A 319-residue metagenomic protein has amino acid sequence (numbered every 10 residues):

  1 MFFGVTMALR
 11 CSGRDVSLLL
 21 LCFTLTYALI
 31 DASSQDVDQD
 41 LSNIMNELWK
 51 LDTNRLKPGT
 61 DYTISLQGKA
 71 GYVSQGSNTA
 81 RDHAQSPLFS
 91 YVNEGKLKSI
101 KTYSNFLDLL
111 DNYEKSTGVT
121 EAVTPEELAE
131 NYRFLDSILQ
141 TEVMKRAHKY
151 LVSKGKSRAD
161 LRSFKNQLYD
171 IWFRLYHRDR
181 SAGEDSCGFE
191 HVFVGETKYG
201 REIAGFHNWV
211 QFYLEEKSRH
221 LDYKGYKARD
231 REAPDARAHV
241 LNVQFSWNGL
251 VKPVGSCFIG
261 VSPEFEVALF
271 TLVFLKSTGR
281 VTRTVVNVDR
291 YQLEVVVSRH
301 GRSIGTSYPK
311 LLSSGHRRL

Functional and structural regions predicted by a protein language model:
M1-L9: N-terminal secretory signal peptides that target proteins for export/translocation
T6, S17, L241-Q244: N-terminal non-cleavable signal-anchor helices
S12-L29: Cleavable N-terminal signal peptides of Sec/SRP-targeted secreted and luminal proteins
L29-V286: N-terminal "domain-start" segment
P263-L319: Compact beta-sheet-dominated globular domain cores
